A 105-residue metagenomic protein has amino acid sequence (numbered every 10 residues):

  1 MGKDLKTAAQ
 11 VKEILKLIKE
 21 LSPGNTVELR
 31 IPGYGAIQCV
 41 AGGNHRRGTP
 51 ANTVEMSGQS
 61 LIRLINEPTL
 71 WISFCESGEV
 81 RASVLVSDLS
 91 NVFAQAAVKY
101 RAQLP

Functional and structural regions predicted by a protein language model:
M1-P105: Feature captures hydrophobic
